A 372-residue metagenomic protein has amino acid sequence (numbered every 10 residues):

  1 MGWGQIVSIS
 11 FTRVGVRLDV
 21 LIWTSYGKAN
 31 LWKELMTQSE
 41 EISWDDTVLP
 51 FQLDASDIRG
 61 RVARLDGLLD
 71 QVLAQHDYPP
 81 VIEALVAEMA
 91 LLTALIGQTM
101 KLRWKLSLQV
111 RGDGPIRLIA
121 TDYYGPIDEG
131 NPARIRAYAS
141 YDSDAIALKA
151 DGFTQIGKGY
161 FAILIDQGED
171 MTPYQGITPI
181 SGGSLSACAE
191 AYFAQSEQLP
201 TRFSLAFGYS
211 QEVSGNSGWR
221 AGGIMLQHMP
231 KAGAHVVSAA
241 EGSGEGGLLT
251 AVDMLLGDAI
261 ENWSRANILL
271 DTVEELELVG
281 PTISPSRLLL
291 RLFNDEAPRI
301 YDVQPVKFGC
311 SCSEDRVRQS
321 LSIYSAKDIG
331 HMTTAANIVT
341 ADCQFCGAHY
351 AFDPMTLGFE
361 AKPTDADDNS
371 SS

Functional and structural regions predicted by a protein language model:
Q5-S8, L21: Generic short N-terminal amphipathic or hydrophobic helices
L35-D302: Interaction interfaces in information-processing and related assembly proteins
D271-S372: Cys/His-clustered metal-coordination modules, chiefly Zn-binding fingers
